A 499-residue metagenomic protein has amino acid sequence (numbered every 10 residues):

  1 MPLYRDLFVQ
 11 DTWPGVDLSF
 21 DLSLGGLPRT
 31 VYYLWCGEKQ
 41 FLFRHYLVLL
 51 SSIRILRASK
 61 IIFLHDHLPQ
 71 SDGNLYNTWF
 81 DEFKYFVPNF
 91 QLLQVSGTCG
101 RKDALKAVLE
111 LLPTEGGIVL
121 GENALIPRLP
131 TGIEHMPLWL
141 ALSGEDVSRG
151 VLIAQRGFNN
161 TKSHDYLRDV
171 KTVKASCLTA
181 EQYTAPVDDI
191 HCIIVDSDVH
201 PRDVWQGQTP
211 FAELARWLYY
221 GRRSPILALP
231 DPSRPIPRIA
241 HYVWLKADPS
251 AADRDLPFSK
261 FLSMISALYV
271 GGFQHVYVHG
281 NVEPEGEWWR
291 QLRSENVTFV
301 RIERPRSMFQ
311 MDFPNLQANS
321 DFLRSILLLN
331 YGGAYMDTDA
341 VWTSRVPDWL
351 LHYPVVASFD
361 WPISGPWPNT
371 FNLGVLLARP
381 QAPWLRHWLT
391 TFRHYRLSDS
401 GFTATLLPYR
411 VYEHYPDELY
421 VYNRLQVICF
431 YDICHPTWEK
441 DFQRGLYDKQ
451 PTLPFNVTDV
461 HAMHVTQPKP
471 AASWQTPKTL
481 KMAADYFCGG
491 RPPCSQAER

Functional and structural regions predicted by a protein language model:
M1-D103, A124-S320, T338-R499: Glycosyltransferase-associated regions of secretory-pathway enzymes, highlighting luminal stem/catalytic domains
D103-V119, N123, D321-G333: Small-residue hinge/turn detector
